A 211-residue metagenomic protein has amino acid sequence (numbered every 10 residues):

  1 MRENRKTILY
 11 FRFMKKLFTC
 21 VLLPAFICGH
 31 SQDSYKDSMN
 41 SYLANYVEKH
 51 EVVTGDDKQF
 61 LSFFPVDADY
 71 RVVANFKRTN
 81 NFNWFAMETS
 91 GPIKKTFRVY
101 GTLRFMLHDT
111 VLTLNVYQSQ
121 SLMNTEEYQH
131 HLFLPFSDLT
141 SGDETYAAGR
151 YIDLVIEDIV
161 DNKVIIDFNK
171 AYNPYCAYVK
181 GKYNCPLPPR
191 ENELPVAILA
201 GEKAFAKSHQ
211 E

Functional and structural regions predicted by a protein language model:
M1-S34: Bacterial Sec-dependent N-terminal signal peptides
Y35-H108: N-terminal secretory signal peptides
Y35-K36, N40, Y172-E211: Extended, aromatic/histidine-rich regions of cofactor-dependent oxidoreductases associated with respiratory
A68, V99-G101, H130, A148 (+3 more regions): Residues that flank catalytic or metal-binding motifs in active/ligand-binding sites
V73-N75, M106-H108, N115-Y117, S137 (+4 more regions): A structural detector for beta-sheet-dominated domains
T89-A148: Mid-length scaffold segments of soluble, non-membrane domains
S121-Q129, L154-V164, A206: Short, surface-exposed linear segments at secondary-structure transitions and domain or protein termini
F133-C176, K182: Acidic, glycine-rich flexible loop segments
